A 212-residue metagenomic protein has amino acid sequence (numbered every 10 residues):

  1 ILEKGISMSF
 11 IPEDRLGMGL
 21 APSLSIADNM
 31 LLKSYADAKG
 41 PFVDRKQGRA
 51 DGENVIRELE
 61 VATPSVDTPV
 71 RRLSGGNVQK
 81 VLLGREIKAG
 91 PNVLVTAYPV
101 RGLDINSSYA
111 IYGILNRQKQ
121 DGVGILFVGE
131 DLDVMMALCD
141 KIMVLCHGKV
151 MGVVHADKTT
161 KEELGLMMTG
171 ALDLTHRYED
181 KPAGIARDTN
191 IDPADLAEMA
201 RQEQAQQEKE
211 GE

Functional and structural regions predicted by a protein language model:
I1-E212: Glycine-rich phosphate-binding loops of nucleotide-dependent enzymes
